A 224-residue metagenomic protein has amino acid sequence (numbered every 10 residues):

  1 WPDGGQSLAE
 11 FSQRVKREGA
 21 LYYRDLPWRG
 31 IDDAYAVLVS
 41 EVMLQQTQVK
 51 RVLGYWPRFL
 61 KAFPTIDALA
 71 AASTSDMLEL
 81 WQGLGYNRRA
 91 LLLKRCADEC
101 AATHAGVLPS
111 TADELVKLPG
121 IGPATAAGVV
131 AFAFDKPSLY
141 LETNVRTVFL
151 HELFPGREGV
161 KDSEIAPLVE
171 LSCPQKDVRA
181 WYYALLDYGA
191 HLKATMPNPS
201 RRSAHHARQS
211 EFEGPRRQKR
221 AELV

Functional and structural regions predicted by a protein language model:
W1-Q218: Catalytic cores of DNA base-excision repair glycosylases
R220-V224: Hydrophobic residues on short alpha-helical segments
